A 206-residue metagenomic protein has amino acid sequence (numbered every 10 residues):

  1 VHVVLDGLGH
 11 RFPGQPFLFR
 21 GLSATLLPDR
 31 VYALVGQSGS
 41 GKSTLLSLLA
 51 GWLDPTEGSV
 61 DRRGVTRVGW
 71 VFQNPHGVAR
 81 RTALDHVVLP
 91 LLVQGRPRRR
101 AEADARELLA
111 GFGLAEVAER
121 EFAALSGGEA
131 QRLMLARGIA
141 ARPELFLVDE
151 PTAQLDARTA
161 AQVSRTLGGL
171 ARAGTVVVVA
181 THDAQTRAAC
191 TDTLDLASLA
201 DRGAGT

Functional and structural regions predicted by a protein language model:
A50: Helix-to-loop junction immediately C-terminal to a conserved catalytic motif
R81-L92: Q-loop/switch helix immediately C-terminal to the Walker
R100-V117: Conserved ABC ATPase "signature" region
E121-L125, E129: Conserved ABC ATPase signature
L135: Hydrophobic anchor residue at the start of the ABC signature
G138-I139: ABC ATPase C-loop
R142: Conserved catalytic motifs of ABC-family nucleotide-binding domains
F146-D149: Catalytic Walker B motif of ABC-type/P-loop ATPase nucleotide-binding domains
